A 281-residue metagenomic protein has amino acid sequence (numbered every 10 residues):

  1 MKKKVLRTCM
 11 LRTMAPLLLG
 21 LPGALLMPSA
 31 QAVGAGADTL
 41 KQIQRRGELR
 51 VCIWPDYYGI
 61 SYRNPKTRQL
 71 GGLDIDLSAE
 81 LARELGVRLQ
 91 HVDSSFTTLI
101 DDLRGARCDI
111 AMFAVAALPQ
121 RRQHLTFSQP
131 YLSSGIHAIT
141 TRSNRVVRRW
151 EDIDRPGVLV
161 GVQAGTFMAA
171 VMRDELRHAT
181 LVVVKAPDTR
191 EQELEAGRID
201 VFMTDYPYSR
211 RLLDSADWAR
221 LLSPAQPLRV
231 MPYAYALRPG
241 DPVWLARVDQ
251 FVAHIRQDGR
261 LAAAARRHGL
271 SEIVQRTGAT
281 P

Functional and structural regions predicted by a protein language model:
V33-A114, Q123, R267: Extracytoplasmic small-molecule ligand-binding "clamshell" domains of the periplasmic binding protein/Venus flytrap
V33-A37, F167-V182, S223, A253-P281: Ligand-binding clefts/hinges and TM-proximal coupling segments of bilobed small-molecule sensing domains
G36, I75, Q90-D101, R148 (+2 more regions): Short helix-initiation/N-cap motifs at beta->coil->alpha
C52-Y58, V92-T97, A106, I110-L118 (+5 more regions): Beta->alpha turn/N-cap motifs
S61-P65, S78-V87, W150-D154, G165-K185 (+3 more regions): Ligand-binding cleft/hinge of the Venus flytrap
T97-D101, V115-Q123, V171-D174, E195-R229: A ligand-binding cleft/hinge motif common to bilobed small-molecule-binding domains
L132-S143, Y206, R210-A253, S271-P281: Periplasmic-binding protein-like
T141-V158: Flexible hinge/capping segments at coil-to-helix
